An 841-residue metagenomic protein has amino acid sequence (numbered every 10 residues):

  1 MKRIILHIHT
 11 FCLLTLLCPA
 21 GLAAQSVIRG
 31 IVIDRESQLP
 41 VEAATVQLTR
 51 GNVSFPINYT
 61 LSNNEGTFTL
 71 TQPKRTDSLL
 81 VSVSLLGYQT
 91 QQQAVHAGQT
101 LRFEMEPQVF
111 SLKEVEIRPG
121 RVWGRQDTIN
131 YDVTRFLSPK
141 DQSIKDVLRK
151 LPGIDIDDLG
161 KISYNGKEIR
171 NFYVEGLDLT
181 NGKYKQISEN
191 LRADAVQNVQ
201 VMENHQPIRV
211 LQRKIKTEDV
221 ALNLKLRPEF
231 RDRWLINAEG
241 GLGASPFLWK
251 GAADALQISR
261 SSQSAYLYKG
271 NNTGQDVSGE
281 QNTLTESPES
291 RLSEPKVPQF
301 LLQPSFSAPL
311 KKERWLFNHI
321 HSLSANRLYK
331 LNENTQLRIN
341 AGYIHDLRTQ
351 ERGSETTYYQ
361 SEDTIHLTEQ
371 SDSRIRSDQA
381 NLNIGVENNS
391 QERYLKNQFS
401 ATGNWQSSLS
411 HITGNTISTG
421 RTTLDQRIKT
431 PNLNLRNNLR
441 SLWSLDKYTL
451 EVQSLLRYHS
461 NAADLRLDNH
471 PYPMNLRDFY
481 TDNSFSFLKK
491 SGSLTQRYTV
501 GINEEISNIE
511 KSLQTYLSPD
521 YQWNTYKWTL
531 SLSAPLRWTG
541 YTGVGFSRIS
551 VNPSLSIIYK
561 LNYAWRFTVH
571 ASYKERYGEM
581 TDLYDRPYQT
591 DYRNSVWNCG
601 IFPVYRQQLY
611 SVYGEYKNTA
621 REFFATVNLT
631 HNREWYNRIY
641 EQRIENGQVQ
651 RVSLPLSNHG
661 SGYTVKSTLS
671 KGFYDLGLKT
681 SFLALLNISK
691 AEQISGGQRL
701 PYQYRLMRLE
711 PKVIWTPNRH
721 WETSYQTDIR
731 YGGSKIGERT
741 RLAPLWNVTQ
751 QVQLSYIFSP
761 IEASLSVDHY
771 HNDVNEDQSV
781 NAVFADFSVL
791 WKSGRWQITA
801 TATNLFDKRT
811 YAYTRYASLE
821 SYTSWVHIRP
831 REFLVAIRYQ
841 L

Functional and structural regions predicted by a protein language model:
A24-Q25, R35, E65-T67, L86-Q89 (+17 more regions): Membrane-proximal, glycine/serine-rich, low-complexity loop/turn segments characteristic of large bacterial
E36-R50: Short, ordered, surface-exposed loop/turn motifs in non-cytosolic proteins
G51-F55, L80-Q93: A short, solvent-exposed loop/turn motif at the edges and junctions of modular extracellular/periplasmic domains
V53-T67: Short, acidic Ser/Thr/Gly-rich low-complexity loop/linker segments typical of extracellular and cell-surface proteins
V95, Q212-K214, V277-T283, T349-H366 (+13 more regions): Outer-membrane beta-barrel translocator domains and adjoining extracellular loop/strand segments of Gram-negative
S245, W315-F317, D372-D378, T423-L433 (+10 more regions): Replace "Gram-negative outer membrane beta-barrel proteins" with "bacterial and organellar outer membrane beta-barrel
L328-D346, I375-G414, G420-V544, R548-P553 (+5 more regions): Face-selective signature of the C-terminal outer-membrane beta-barrel domain
R708-Y731, R739-L841: Conserved C-terminal beta-signal and adjacent last beta-strands/turns of outer-membrane beta-barrel proteins
